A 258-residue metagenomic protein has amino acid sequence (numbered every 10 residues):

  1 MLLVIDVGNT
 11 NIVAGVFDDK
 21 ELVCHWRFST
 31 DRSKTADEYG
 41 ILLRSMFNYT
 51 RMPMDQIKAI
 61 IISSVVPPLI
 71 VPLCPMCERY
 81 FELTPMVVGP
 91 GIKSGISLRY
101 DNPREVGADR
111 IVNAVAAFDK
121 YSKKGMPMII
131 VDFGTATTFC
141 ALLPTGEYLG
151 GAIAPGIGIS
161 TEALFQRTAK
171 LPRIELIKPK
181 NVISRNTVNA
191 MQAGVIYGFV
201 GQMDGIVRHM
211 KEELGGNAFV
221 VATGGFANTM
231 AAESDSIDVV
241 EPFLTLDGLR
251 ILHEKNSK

Functional and structural regions predicted by a protein language model:
M1-K93: N-terminal glycine/serine-rich phosphate-binding loop of ATP-dependent small-molecule kinases, especially carbohydrate
M1-V23, A117, K123-Y148, L164 (+1 more regions): Gly/Thr-rich phosphate-binding beta-strand-loop-beta motif of the actin/hexokinase/Hsp70
R27, M128-E162, F219, D238-T245: Glycine-rich phosphate-binding loop of actin/hexokinase-like ATP-binding domains
D31-E38, V106-G125, L149-Q192, L252 (+1 more regions): Glycine-rich phosphate-binding loop plus the immediately following alpha-helix
T50-D55, Y121-G125, E213-G216: Glycine-rich phosphate-binding loop signature in dinucleotide/nucleotide-binding domains
R51-V106, L143-A152, G156-I157, R185-I196 (+3 more regions): Short beta-strand-loop/turn "lid" adjacent to the catalytic site in phosphate-handling enzymes
A117, G201-V207, E213, L252: Phosphate/ATP-binding catalytic cores across multiple sugar-kinase/actin-like superfamilies, primarily ASKHA
E213-K258: Long hydrophobic alpha-helical segments typical of transmembrane helices together with their membrane-interfacial
